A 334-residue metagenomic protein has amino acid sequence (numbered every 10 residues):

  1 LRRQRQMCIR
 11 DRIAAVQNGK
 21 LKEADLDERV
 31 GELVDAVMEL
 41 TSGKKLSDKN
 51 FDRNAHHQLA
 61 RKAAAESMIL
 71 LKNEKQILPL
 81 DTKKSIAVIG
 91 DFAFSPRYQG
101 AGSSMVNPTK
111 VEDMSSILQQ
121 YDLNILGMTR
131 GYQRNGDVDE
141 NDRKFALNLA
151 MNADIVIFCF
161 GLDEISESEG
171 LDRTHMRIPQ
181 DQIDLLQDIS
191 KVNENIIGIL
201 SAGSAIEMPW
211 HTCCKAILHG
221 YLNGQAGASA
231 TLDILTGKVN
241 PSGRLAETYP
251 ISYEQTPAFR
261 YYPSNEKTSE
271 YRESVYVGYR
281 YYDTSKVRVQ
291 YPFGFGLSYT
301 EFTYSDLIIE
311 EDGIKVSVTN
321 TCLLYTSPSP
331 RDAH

Functional and structural regions predicted by a protein language model:
L1-R5, I9, Y325-H334: Single conserved hydrophobic/aromatic residue that forms the stacking wall/gate of nucleotide- or nucleobase-binding
Q6, R10-G102, V106-S115, Q119-Y121 (+2 more regions): Secreted, periplasmic, or luminal enzymes acting at the cell surface/secretory milieu
F51-D52, I125-T212: Hydrophobic helix-and-loop "lid/oligomerization" segment in the mid-to-C-terminal part of catalytic domains
R61, A65-M68, L147, M151 (+1 more regions): Residues within alpha-helical segments
D91, L162, P330: Residues immediately flanking
D154, N320, D332: Acidic active-site catalytic centers that drive phospho-/nucleotidyl reactions and related ester hydrolyses
